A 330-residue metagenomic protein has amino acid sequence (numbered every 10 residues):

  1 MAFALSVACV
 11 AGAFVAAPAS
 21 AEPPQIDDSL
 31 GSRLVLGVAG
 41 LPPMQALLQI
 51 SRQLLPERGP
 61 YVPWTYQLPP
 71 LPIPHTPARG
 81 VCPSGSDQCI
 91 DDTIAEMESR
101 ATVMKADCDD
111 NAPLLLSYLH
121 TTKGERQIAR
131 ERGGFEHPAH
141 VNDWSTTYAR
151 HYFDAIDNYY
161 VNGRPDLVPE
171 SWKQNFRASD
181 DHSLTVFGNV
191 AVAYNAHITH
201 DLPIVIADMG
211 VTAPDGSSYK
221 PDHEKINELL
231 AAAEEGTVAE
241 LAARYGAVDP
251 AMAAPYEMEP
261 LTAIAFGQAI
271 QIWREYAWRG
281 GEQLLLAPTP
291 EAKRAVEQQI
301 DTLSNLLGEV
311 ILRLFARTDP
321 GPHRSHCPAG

Functional and structural regions predicted by a protein language model:
M1-E22: Secretory targeting and sorting signals
Q25-L54, Y66-P77, A253-G330: A cross-kingdom marker for long, charged
L30-D143, R150: Leu/Val/Ala/Ile-rich N-terminal alpha-helices, chiefly Sec-type signal peptides and the beginnings
G37, L41, Q53, E57 (+11 more regions): Surface-exposed polar/charged interaction patches
L115-G210: Long acidic/polar interaction regions in large eukaryotic complex-forming proteins
D181-P290: A contiguous, surface-oriented mixed alpha/beta subdomain in the mid-to-C-terminal portion of proteins that forms
